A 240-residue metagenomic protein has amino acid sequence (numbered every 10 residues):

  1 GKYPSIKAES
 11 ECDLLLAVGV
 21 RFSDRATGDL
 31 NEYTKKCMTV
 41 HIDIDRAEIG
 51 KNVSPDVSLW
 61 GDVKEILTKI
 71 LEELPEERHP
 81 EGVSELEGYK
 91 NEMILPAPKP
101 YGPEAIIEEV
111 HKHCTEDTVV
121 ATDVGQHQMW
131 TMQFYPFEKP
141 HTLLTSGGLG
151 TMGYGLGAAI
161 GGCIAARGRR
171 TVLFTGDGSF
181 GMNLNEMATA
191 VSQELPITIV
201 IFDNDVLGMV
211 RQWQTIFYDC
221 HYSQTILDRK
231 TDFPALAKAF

Functional and structural regions predicted by a protein language model:
G1-E85: Glycine-rich, acidic loop regions that bind phosphate or pyrophosphate groups
I6-E11, Y33, G50-N52, S58-W60 (+2 more regions): Thiamine diphosphate
D13-L15, M38, D117-V119, T142 (+1 more regions): Beta-sheet entry/capping signal
L14, K64, E72-H79, G88-N91 (+5 more regions): Generic secondary-structure signature for well-ordered alpha-helical cores
A17, H41, T122, L173 (+1 more regions): Structural beta-sheet core signal
V20-S23, G125-H127, N204-D205: Short glycine-rich anion-binding loops that position phosphate/pyrophosphate groups of nucleotides and phosphorylated
T27-L30, E109, E186-T189: A short acidic, amphipathic alpha-helical/loop segment
E85-G162, A166: Active-site diphosphate/adenylate-binding microenvironment
